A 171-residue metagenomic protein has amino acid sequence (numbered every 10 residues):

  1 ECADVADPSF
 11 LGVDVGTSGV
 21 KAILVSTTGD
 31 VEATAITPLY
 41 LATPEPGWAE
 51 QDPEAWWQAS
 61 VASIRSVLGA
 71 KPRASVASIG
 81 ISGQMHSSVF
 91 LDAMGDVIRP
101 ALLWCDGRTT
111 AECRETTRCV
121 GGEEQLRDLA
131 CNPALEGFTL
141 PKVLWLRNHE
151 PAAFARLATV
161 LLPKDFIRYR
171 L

Functional and structural regions predicted by a protein language model:
E1-P100, A111, D128, R156: N-terminal glycine/serine-rich phosphate-binding loop of ATP-dependent small-molecule kinases, especially carbohydrate
R65-L171: Glycine-rich phosphate-binding/catalytic subdomain of phosphoryl-transfer and nucleotide/sugar-phosphate-processing
